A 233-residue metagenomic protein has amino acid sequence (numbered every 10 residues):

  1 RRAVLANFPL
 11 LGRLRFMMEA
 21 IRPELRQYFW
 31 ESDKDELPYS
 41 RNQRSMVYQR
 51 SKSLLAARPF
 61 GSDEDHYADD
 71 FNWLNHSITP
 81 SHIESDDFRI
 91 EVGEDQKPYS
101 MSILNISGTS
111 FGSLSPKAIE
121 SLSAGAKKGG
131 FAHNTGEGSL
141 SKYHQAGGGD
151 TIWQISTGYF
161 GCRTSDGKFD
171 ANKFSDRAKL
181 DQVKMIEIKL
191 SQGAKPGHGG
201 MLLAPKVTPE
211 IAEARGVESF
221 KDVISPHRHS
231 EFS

Functional and structural regions predicted by a protein language model:
R1-G197, L203-A204: Conserved, well-structured core domains of diverse proteins
G158-F160, D170, I211-S219, E231: Intrinsic-disorder/low-complexity, polar/charged segments
Q192, G197-F220: Active-site pocket-lining/capping segments in soluble small-molecule metabolic enzymes
K221-S225: Short, compositionally biased small/polar motifs
H227-S233: Glycine-rich phosphate/ribose-binding loops and adjacent secondary-structure elements that form binding surfaces
